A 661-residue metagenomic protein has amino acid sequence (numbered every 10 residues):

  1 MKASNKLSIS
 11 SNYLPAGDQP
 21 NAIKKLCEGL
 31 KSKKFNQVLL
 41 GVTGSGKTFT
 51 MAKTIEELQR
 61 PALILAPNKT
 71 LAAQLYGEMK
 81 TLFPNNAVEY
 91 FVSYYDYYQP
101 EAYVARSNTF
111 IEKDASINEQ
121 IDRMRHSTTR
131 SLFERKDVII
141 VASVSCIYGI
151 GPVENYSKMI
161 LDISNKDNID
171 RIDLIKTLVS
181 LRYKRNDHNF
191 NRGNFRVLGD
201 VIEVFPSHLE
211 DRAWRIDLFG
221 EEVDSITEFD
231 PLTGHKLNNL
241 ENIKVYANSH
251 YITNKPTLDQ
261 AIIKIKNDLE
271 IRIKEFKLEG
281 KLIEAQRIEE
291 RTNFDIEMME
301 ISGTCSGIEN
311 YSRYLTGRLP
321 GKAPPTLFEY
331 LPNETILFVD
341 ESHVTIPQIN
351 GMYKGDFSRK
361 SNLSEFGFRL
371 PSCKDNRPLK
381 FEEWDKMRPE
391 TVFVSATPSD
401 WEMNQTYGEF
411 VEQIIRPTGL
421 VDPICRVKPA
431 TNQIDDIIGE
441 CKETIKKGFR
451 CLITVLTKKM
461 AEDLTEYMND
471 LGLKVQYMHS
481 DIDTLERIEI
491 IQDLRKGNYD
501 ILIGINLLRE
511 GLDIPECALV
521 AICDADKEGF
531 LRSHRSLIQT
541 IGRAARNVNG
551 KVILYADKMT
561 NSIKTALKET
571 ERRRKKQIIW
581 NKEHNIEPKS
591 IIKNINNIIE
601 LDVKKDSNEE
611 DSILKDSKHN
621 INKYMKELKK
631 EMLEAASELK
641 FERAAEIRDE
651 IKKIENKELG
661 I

Functional and structural regions predicted by a protein language model:
M1-L40: Conserved pre-motif I regulatory segment
S32-T54: Walker A/P-loop
S32-V38, R60-P61, D137, F449-R450: Pre-Walker A (Motif I) flank of P-loop NTPase domains
V38, F91-K446, K458, T465 (+4 more regions): N-terminal cationic and glycine-rich segments that engage phosphates or anionic surfaces
V38, P84-Y94, G307, R450-L452 (+1 more regions): Conserved RecA-like helicase motor-core motifs
Q59-T81, A87-D96, L456-K459: Conserved Walker A/P-loop ATP-binding site and its immediately adjacent core in helicase/helicase-like ATPase domains
A73-T81, E101-Y103, D463-Y467: Short amphipathic alpha-helical segment within the helicase RecA-like ATPase core that mediates nucleic-acid
I482-I505: Conserved helicase ATPase core of P-loop NTP-dependent helicases/translocases
